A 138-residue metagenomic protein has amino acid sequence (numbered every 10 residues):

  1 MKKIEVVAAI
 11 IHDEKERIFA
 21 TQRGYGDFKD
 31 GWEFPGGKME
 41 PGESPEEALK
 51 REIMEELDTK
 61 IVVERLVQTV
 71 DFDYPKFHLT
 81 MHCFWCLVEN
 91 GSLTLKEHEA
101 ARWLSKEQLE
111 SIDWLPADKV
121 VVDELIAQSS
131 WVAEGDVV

Functional and structural regions predicted by a protein language model:
M1-I18, K38: Conserved N-terminal beta-strand and adjoining loop/helix that marks the start of the Nudix/MutT-like hydrolase domain
E5-V7, E16, L79-H82, E99: Change "...and in nucleic-acid phosphodiester-cleaving endonucleases..." to "...and in nucleic-acid processing enzymes
D13, K60, V70-S92, R102: Active-site-adjacent beta-strand/loop module that shapes the phosphate/pyrophosphate-binding cleft
R17-E55: Conserved Nudix-box catalytic region and its N-terminal flanking loop in Nudix hydrolases and closely related
P45, L49-M54, L66, F84 (+1 more regions): Hydrophobic packing within well-folded, soluble alpha/beta domains
E56-V63: Short secondary-structure junctions
W85, T94-L125: NUDIX/MutT-family hydrolases
I126-V138: Generic C-terminal helix-cap and adjacent flexible tail
